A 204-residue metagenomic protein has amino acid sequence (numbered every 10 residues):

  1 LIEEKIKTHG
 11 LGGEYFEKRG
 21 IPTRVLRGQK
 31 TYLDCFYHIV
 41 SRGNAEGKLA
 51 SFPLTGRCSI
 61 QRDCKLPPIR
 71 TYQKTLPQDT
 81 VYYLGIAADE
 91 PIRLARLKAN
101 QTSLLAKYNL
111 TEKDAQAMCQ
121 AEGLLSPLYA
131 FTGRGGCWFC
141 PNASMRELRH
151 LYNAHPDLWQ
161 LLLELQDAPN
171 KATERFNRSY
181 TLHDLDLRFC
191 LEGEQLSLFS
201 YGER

Functional and structural regions predicted by a protein language model:
L1-R204: Nucleotide-activated chemistry modules centered on ATP-dependent adenylation/adenylyltransferase
